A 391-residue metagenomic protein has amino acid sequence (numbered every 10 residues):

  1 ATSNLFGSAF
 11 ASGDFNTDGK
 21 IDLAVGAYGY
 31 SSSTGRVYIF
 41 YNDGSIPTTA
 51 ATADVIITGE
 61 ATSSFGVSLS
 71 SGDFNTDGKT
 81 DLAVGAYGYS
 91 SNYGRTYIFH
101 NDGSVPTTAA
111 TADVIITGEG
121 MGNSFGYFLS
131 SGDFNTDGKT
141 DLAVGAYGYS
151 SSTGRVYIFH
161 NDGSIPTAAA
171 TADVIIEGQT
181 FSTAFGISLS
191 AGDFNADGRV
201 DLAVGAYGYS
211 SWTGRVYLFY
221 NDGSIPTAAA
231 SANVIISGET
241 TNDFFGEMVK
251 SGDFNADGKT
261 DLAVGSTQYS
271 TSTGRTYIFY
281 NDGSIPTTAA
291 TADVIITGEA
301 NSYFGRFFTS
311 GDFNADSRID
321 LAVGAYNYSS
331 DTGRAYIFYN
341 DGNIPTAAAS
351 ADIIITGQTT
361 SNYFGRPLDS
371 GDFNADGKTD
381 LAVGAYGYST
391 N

Functional and structural regions predicted by a protein language model:
A1-N391: Conserved beta-strand/short-helix segments that make up beta-rich extracellular adhesion/recognition modules
